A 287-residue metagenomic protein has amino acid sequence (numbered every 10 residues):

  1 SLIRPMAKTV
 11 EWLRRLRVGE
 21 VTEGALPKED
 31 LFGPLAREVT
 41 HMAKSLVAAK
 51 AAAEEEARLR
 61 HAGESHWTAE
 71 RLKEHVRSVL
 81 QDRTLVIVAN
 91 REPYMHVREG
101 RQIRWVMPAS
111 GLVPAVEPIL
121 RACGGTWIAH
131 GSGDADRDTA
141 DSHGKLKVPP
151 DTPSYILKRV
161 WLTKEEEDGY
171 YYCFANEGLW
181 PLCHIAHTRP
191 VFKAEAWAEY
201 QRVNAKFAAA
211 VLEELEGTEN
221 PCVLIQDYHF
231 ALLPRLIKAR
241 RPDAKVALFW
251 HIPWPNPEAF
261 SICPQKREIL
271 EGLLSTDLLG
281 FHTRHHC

Functional and structural regions predicted by a protein language model:
L2-E23, A36, T40-A43, V47-K50: Membrane-proximal alpha-helical signal-transduction linkers
T22-F32: HAMP-domain connector/hinge
E54-C287: Catalytic cores of carbohydrate-active enzymes across secretory and cytosolic contexts
